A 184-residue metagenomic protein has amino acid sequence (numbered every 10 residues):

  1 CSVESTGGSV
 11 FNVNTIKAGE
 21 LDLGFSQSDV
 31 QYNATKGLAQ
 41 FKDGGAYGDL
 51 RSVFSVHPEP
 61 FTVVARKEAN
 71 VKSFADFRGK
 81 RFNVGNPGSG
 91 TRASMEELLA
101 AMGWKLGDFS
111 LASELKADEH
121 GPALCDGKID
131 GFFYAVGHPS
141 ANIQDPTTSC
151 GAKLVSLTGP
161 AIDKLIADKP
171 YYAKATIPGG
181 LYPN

Functional and structural regions predicted by a protein language model:
C1-R78, N86: Short, glycine-/small- and polar/acidic-enriched structural segments that line small-molecule recognition paths
C1-S2, S55, E59-D126: Bilobed "Venus flytrap"/periplasmic-binding protein-like clamshell domains and structurally analogous long
F11, T15, E20, G48 (+8 more regions): Extracytoplasmic/secreted proteins, especially bacterial periplasmic and envelope-associated proteins
E20, L38-A39, L99-G103, T147: Active-site catalytic pocket residues across diverse enzymes, especially alpha/beta-hydrolases
S28, A39, L106-N184: Pocket-lining segment of extracytoplasmic ligand-binding domains
N33-G37, D43-Y47, V64-A65, S94-M95 (+2 more regions): Short amphipathic alpha-helical surface micro-motifs
A46-D49, E59, A100, T148-K153 (+1 more regions): Generic structural motif recognizing short loop/turn segments at the entrances and edges of beta-strands
